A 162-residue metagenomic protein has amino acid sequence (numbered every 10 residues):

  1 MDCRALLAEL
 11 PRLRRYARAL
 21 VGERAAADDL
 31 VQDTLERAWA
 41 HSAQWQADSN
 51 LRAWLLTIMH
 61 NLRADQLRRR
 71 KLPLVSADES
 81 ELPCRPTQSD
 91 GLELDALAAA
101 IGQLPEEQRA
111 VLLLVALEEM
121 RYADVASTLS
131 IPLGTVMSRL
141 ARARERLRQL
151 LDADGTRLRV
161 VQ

Functional and structural regions predicted by a protein language model:
M1-R15, A25-D28: A short, charge-rich alpha-helical start-of-domain segment used by transcription regulators
R14, L35, P105, R109 (+1 more regions): C-terminal flanking helix
A25, A123, G134-M137: Residues within helix-turn-helix
D29-E36, A40, S49-N61: Structural recognition of an alpha-helix C-terminal capping motif at a helix-to-coil junction
A40, Q44-Q46, T57-A77, D90 (+2 more regions): Arg/Lys-rich amphipathic alpha helix in sigma70-family domain 2
H60, L129-A153: DNA-recognition helix of helix-turn-helix
D65, L72-A99, R121, V161: Internal acidic/polar
V111-V115: A short pre-motif secondary-structure segment
